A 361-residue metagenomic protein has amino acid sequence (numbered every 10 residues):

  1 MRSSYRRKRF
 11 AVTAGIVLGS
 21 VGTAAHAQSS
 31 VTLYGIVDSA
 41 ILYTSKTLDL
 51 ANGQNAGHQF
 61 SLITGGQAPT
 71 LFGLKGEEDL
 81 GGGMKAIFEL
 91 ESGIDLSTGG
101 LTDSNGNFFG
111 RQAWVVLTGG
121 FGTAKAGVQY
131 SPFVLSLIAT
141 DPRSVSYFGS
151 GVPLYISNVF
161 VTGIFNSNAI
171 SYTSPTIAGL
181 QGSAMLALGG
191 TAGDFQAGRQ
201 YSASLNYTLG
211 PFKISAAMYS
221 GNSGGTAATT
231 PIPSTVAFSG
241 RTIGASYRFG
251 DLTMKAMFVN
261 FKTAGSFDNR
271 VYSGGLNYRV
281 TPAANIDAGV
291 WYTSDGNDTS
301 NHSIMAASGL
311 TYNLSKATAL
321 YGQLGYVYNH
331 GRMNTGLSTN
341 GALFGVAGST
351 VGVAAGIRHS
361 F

Functional and structural regions predicted by a protein language model:
T23-A27: Sec/Tat signal peptide C-region and signal peptidase I cleavage site
Q28-T44, Q59-G189, A197-R199, N206-K213: Outer membrane beta-barrel
T32-Y34, K85-I87, T123-G127, Q181-S183 (+7 more regions): Residue-level detector of the transmembrane beta-barrel scaffold of outer-membrane proteins
T44-L48, S97-L101, L135-I138, G182 (+5 more regions): Outer-membrane beta-barrel proteins
Q54-G66, T102-N107, F160-V161, A192-R199 (+5 more regions): Replace "Gram-negative outer membrane beta-barrel proteins" with "bacterial and organellar outer membrane beta-barrel
A68-F72, R111-L117, N166-I170, R199-A203 (+5 more regions): Hydrophobic, lipid-facing positions within transmembrane beta-strands of outer-membrane proteins
Y201-N313, Q323-V327: Detector for outer-membrane/organellar transmembrane beta-barrel domains, recognizing the amphipathic beta-strand
L314, G348-F361: Outer-membrane beta-barrel "beta-signal"
